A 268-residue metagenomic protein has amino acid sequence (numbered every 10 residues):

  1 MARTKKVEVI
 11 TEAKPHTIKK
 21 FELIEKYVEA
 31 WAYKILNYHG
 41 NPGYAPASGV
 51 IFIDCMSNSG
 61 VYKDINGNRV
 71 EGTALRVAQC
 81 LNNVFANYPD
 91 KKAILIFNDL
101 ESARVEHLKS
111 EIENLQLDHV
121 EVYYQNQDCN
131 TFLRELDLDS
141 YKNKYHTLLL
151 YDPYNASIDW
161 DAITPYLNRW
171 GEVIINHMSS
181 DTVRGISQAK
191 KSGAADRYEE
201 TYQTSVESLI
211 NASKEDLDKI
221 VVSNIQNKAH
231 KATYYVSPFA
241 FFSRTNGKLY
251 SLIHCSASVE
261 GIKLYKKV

Functional and structural regions predicted by a protein language model:
M1-L23: Basic, amphipathic N-terminal segments that precede the first structured/catalytic domain
I10, K26-E135: SAM cofactor-binding core of SAM-dependent methyltransferases, primarily the Rossmann-like beta-alpha-beta module
V50-D64, D99, N143-I158, I175-S179 (+1 more regions): Conserved proline-anchored active-site loop of SAM-dependent methyltransferases that bridges a beta-strand
F132-K142, T164: Short amphipathic alpha-helix with an adjacent loop that forms part of the alpha/beta core around
N155-R169: A short, conserved alpha-helix within the catalytic core of class I
W170-R184: Conserved beta-strand signature within the Rossmann-like core of class I S-adenosyl-L-methionine
I186-S251, S256: A conserved mid-domain beta-alpha-beta active-site/ligand-binding segment of alpha/beta enzyme cores
V259-V268: Flexible, glycine-/basic-rich loop-and-beta segments that form/coincide with the SAM-dependent methyltransferase
